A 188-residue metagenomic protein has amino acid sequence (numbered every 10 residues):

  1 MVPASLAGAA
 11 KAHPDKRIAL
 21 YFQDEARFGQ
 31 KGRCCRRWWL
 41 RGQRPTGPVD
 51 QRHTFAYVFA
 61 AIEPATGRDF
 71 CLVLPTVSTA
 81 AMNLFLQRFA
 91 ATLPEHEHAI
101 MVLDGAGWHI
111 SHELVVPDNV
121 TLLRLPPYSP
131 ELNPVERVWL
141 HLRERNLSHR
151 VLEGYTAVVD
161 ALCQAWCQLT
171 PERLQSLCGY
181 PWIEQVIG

Functional and structural regions predicted by a protein language model:
M1-Q87, I183-I187: Extended, low-complexity cationic-aromatic segments
K16-L20, V135-G188: C-terminal anion-handling pockets and recognition modules
Y21-Q23, A99-L103, L123-P126, V159: Short beta-strand segments
Q43-R52, D118-R137, V151: RNase H-like polynucleotidyl transferase catalytic core
A80-I100: Short, basic/hydrophobic alpha-helical segments
H96-I110, N133: Acidic/histidine-rich, metal-coordinating catalytic segments
S111-N119: Short, aromatic/basic amphipathic alpha-helical patches
